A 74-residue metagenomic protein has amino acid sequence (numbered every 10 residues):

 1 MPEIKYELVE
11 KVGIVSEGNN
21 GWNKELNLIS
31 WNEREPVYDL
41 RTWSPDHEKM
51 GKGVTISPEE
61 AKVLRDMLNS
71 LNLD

Functional and structural regions predicted by a protein language model:
M1-D74: Positively charged, low-complexity terminal tracts and the immediately adjacent first secondary-structure elements
